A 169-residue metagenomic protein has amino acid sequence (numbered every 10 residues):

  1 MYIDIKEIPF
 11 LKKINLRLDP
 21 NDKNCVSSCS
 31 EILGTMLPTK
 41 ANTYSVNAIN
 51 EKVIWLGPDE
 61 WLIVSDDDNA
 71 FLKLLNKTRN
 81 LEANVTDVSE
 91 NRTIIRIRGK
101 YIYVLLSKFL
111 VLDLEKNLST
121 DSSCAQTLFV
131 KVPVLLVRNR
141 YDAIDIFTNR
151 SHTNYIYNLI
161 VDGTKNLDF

Functional and structural regions predicted by a protein language model:
M1-F169: Basic, glycine/lysine-rich polyanion-binding surfaces/domains
